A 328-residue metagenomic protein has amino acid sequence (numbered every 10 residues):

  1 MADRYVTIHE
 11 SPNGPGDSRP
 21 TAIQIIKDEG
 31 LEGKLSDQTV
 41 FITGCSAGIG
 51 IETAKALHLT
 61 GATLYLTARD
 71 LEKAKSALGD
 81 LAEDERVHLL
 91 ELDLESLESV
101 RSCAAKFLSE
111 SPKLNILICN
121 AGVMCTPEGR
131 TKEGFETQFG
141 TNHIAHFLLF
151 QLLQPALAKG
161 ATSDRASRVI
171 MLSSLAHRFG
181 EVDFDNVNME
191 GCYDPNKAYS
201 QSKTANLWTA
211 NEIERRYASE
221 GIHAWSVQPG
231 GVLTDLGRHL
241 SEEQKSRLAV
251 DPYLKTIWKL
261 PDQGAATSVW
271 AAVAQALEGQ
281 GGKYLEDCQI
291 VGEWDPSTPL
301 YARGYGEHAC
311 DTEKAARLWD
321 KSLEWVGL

Functional and structural regions predicted by a protein language model:
M1-E91, E95-L97, R101-S102, K106-N115 (+2 more regions): NAD(P)H-dependent oxidoreductase Rossmann-fold/reductase module
G44, A121, N142: Glycine-rich, N-terminal phosphate-binding loop of Rossmann-like dinucleotide-binding domains
C125-T141, E190-D194: Short alpha-helical oligomerization interface
G129, S163-A166, G221, G279: Non-catalytic, surface-exposed connector residues within folded enzymatic/regulatory domains
E133-E136, G140-L148, S167, T204: Conserved internal alpha-helix in NAD(P)-dependent oxidoreductase domains
T141-S163, G180-E181, E214-R215: Amphipathic alpha-helical dimer-interface segment in Rossmann-like NAD(P)H-dependent oxidoreductases
I170-M171: Extended catalytic-interface subdomain
